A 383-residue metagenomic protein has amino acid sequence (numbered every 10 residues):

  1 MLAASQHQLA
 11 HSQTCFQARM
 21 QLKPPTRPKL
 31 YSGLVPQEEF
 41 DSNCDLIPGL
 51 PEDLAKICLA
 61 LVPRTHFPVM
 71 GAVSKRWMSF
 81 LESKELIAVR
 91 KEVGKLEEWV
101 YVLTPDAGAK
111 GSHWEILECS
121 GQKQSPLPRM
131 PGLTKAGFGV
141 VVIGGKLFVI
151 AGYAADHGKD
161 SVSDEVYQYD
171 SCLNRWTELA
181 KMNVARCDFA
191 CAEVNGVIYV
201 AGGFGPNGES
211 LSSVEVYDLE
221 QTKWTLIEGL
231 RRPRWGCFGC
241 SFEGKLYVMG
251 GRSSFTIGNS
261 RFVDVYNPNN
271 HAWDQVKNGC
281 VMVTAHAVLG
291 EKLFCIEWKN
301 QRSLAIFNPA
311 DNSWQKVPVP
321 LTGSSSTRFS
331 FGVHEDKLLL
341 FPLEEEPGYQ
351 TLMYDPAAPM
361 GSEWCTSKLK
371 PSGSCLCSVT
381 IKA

Functional and structural regions predicted by a protein language model:
M1-G49, D53, I57: CRL adaptor-proximal regions
Q37-N43, G121-G137: Internal amphipathic alpha-helical repeat/solenoid segments
L46, L50-H66, V73-L81: Short hydrophobic alpha-helical "box" of cullin-RING ligase substrate receptors that recruits the CRL scaffold
P48-G49, A88-D106, M130-Y153, V166-Q168 (+9 more regions): Conserved short beta-strand element of beta-propeller blades
A55, F67, E97-W99, G111-W114 (+3 more regions): A common structural microfeature
P105-R129, H157-K159: Beta-propeller domains
H113-S120, S163-L173, S212-Q221, S260-N269 (+2 more regions): Beta-propeller blade signature
G121-P126, R175-E178, Q221-L226, A272-W273 (+2 more regions): Predominantly a core beta-strand signature of beta-propeller blades across repeat-based propeller domains
